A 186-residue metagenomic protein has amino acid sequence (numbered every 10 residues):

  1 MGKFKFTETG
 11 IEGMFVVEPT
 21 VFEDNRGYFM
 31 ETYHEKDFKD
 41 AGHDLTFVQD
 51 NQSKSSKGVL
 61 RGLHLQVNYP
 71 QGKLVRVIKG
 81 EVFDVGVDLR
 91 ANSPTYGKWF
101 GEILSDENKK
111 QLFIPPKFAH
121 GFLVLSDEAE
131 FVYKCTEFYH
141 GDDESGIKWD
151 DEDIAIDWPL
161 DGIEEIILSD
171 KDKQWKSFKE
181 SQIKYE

Functional and structural regions predicted by a protein language model:
M1-E107, S126-E128, C135-E186: Non-catalytic, conserved peripheral segments adjacent to functional cores
L112, H120-L125, Y133: Short beta-strand His + acidic residue motifs that chelate non-heme Fe in jelly-roll/DSBH and cupin folds
